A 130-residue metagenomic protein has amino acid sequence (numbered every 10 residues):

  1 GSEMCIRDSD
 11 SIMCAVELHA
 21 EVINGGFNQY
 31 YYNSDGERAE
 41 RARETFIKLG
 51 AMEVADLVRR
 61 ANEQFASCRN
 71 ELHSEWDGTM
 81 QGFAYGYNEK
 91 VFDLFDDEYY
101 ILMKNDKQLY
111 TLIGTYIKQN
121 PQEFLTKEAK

Functional and structural regions predicted by a protein language model:
G1-I6: Short, small-residue-biased leader/transition segments that mark boundaries at the very start of proteins
R7-R38: Canonical BTB/POZ domain core
S11-C14, R38, V54, V91 (+2 more regions): Alpha-helical structural motif
N28-S74: Amphipathic alpha-helical packing elements
E63, E71-K130: BTB/POZ-protein C-terminal extensions
